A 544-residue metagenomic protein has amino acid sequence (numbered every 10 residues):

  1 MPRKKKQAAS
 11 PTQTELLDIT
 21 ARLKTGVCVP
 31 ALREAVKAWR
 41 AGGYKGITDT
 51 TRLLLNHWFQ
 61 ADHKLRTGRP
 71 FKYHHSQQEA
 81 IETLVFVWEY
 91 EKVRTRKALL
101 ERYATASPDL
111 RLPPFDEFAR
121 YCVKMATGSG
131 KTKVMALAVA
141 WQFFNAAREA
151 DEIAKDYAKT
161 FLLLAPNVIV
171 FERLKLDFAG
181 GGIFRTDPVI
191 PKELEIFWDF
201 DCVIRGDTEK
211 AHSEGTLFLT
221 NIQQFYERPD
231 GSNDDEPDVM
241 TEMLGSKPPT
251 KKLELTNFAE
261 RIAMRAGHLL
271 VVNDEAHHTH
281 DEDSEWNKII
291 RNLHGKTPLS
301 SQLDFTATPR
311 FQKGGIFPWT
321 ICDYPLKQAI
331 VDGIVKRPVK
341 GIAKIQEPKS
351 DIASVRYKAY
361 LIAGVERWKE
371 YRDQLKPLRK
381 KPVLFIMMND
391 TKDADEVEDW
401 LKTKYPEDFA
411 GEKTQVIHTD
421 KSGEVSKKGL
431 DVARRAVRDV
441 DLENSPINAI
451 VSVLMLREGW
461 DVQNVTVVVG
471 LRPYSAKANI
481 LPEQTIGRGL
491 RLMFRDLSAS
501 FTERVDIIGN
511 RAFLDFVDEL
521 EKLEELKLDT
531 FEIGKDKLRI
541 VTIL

Functional and structural regions predicted by a protein language model:
M1-L544: RecA-like P-loop NTPase motor core of helicase/translocase proteins
